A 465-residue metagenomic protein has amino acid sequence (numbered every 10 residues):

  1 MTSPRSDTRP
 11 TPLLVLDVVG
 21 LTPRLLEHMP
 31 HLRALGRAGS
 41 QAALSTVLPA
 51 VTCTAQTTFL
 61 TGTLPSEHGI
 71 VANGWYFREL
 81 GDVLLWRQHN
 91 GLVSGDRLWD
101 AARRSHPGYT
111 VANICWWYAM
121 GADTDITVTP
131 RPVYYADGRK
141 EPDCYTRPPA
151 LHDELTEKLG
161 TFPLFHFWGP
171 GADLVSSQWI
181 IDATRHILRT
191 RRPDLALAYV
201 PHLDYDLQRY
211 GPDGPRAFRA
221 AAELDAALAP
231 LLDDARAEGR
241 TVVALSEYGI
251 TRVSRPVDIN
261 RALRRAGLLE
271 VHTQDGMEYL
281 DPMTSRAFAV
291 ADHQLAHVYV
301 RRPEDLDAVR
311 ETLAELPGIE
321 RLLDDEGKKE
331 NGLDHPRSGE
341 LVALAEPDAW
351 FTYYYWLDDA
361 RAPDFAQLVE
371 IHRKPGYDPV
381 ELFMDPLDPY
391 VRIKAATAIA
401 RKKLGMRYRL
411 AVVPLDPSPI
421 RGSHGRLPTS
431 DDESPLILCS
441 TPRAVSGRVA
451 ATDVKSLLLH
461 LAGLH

Functional and structural regions predicted by a protein language model:
M1-R9, G463-H465: Basic/polar N-terminal segments that are highly enriched at the extreme N-terminus, encompassing both cleavable
S6-T8, I187-R191, H424-D431: Short glycine/proline-enriched loop/turn "hinge" motifs that connect secondary-structure elements and lie
R9, V18, A50-V51, W75-G91 (+3 more regions): Secreted, luminal/periplasmic, and some membrane-associated catalytic domains that remodel anionic oxygen-ester
R9-R24, L35, F59, A102 (+7 more regions): Beta-strand elements within well-structured catalytic alpha/beta cores of enzymes that handle phosphate/sulfate esters
R24-E67, T110-A112: Short, structured active-site-proximal loop/turn typified by the sulfatase FGly-forming signature C/S-X-P-X-R
L25-H28, D123-D125, Q208-Y210, V253-V257: A short acidic (Asp/Glu
T63-G211, E223, S285-V290, Q294-V300 (+7 more regions): His/Asp/Glu-rich, glycine-adjacent segments that coordinate divalent cations and/or stabilize oxyanion chemistry on
F383, R392-H465: C-terminal substrate/ligand-recognition segments
